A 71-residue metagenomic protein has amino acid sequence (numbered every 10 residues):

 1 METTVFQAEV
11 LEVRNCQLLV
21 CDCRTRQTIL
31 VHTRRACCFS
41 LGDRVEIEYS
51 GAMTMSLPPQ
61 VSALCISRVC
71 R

Functional and structural regions predicted by a protein language model:
M1-N15, R71: Structural detector for short beta-strands of small beta-barrel domains
L18-R24: Short, acidic/hydrophobic/Gly-rich beta-strand patch recurrent on exposed beta strands that often constitutes part
T25-F39: Beta-strand/loop nucleic-acid-binding surfaces
S50-R71: OB-fold/S1-family single-stranded nucleic acid-binding modules
